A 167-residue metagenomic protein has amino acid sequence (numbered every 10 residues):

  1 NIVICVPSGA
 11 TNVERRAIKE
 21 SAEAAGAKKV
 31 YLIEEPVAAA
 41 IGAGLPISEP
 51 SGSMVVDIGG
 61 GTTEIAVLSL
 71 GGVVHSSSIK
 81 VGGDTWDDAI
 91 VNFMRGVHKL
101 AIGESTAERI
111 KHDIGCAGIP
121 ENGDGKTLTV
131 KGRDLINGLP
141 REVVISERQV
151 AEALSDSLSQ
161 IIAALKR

Functional and structural regions predicted by a protein language model:
N1-I58, A66-R167: Nucleotide/phosphate-binding catalytic cleft detector across ATP-hydrolyzing and phosphate-transferring enzymes
G61: Conserved Rossmann-like nucleotide-cofactor binding loop
